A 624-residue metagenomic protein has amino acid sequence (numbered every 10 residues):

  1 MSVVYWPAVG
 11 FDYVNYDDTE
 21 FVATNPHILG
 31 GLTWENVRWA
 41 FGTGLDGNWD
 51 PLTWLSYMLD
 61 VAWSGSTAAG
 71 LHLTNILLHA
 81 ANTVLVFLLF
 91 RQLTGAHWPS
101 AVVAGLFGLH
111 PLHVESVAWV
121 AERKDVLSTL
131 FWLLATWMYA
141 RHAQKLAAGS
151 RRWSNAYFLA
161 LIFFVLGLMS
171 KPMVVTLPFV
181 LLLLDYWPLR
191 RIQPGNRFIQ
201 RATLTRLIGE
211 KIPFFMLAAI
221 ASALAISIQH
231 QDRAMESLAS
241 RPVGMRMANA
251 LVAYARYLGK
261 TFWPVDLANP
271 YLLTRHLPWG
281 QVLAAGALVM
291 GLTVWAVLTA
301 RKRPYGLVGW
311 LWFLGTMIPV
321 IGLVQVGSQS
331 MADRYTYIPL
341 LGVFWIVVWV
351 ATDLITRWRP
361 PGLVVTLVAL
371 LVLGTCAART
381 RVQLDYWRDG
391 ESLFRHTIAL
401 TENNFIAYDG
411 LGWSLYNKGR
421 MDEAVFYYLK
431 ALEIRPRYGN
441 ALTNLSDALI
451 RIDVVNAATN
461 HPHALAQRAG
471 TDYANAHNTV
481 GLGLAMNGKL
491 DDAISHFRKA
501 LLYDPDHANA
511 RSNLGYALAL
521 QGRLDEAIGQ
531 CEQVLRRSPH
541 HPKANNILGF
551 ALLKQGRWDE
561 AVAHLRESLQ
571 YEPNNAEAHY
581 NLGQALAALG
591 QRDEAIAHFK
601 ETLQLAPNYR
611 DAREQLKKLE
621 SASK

Functional and structural regions predicted by a protein language model:
M1-D447, T479, N509, N513: Polytopic membrane enzymes that build or remodel cell-surface glycoconjugates and lipids
F394, Y428, H461-H463, F497 (+3 more regions): Hydrophobic/aromatic packing residues within the alpha-helices of TPR/SEL1-like helical repeat arrays
L400, I434, Q467-T471, Y503 (+3 more regions): Structural marker of alpha-solenoid helical repeat scaffolds
I406-N417, N440-I450, A474-M486, N509-L520 (+3 more regions): Conserved alpha-helical positions within TPR/SEL1-like repeat arrays
A424, A457-A458, A493, A527 (+2 more regions): Single-residue signature of alpha-solenoid repeat helices
N460, A588, D593-K624: Terminal, low-structured helical/coil segments at or just beyond the last alpha-helical repeat
